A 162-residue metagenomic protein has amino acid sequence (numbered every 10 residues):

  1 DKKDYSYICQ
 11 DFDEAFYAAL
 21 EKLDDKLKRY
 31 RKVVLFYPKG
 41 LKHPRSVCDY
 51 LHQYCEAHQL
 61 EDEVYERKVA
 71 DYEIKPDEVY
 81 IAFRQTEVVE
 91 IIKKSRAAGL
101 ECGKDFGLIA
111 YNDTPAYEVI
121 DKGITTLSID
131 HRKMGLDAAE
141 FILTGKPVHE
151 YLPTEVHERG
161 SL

Functional and structural regions predicted by a protein language model:
D1, E61-A70, G103-D113: A generic structural motif
D1-V34, V88, L127-P147: Hydrophobic alpha-helical segments within soluble ligand-binding/sensing domains
K2, K42-S46, A116: Short, charged/polar "capping" segments at the starts of alpha-helices and the immediately preceding loops
S6, V33-L35, C48-A70, E78-V79: Short beta-strand elements in bilobed, periplasmic/extracellular small-molecule ligand-binding domains
E14-H58, E150-L162: An alpha-beta-alpha
K26-R29, D71-D77: Flexible, charged surface loops at secondary-structure boundaries
V34-K39, A82, A110-N112: Short beta-strand/turn micro-motifs composed of small residues that flank or help shape donor/cofactor-binding pockets
I74-V79, T86-L162: Flexible loop/turn connectors
